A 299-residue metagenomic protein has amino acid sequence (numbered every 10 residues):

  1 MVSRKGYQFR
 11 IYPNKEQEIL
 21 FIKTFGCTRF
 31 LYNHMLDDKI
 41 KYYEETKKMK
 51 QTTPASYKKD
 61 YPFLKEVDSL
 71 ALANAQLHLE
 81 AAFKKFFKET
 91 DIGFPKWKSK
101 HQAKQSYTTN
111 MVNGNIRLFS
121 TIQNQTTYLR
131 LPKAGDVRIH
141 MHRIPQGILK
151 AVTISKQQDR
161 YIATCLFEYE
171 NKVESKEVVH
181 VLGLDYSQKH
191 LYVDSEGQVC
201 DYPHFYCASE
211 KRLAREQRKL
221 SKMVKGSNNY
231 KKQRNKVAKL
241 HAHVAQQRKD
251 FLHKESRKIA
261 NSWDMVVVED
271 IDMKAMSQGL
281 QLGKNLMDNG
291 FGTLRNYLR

Functional and structural regions predicted by a protein language model:
M1-L72: Gly/serine-rich nucleotide phosphate-binding loop at the start of the catalytic core of nucleotide/ADP-ribose-handling
R10, H78, Y128, I162-T164: Beta-strand secondary-structure signal
R10, N115-F119, A151-T153, V181-G183 (+2 more regions): Short, surface-exposed charged micro-motifs
Q17, T24, T28, D68-A75 (+2 more regions): Hydrophobic (often cysteine-bearing) scaffold residues that line and stabilize catalytic clefts of nucleotide/cofactor
K23, F30, N74-L77, A81 (+3 more regions): Alpha-helical coiled-coil heptad-repeat segments used for dimerization/assembly
L36-Y43, F83, F87-F94, Y169: Long, hydrophobic, amphipathic alpha-helical segments used as structural scaffolds
T52-S155: Acidic carboxylate diad motif detector
P145, Q157-R299: Positively charged, helix-rich recognition surfaces that bind polyanionic ligands
